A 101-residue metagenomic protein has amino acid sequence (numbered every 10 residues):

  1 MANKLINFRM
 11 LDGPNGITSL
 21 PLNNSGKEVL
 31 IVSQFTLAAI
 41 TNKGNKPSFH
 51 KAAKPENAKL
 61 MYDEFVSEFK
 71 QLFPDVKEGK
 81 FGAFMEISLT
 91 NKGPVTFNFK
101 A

Functional and structural regions predicted by a protein language model:
M1, V32, V95: Residue-level signal for inorganic ion chemistry
M1-G26, A39-K51, P55-S67: Compact, glycine-rich, soluble single-domain proteins
P14-V29, K77-T90: Glycine/charge-rich, flexible interdomain linkers and switch-proximal surface loops that mediate coupling
F35: Active-site-adjacent structural patch at catalytic or cofactor/ligand-binding sites
I40, E86-S88, T96-F97: Short active-site-adjacent structural elements
H50, K92-A101: Short, low-complexity, polybasic intrinsically disordered segments
K59-S88: Short, conserved loop-to-beta-strand elements that form functional interface hotspots
